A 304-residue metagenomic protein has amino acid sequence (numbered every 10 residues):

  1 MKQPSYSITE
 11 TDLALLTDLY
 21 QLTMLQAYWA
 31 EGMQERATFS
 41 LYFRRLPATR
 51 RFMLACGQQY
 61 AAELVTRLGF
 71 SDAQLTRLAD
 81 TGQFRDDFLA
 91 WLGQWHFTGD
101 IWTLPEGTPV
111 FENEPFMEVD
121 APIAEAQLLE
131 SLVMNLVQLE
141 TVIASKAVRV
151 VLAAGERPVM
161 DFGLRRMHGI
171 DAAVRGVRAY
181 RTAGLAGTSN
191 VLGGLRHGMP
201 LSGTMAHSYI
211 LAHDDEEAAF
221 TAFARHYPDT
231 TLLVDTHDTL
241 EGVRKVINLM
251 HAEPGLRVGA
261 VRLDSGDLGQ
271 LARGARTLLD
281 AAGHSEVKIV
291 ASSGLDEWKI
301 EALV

Functional and structural regions predicted by a protein language model:
K2-R36, R45-P47, Q83, L89-T98 (+2 more regions): Buried, small/hydrophobic-residue-enriched core segments of structured protein domains
M33, A37-G93: N-terminal, Lys/Arg-enriched amphipathic/low-complexity engagement segments that precede the first folded domain
S292: Short acidic/histidine-rich active-site segments
